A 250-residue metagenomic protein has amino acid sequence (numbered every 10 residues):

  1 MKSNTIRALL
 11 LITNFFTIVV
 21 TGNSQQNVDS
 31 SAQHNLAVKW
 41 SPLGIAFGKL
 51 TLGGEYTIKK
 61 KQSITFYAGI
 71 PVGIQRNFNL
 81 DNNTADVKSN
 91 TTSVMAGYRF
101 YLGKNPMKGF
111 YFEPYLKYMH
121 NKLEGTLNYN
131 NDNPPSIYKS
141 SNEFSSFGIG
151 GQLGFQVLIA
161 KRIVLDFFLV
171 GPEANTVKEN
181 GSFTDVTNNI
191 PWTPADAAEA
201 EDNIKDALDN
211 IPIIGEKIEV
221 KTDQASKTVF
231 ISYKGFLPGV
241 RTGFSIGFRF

Functional and structural regions predicted by a protein language model:
M1-V28, I246-F250: Bacterial Sec-dependent N-terminal signal peptides
V20-A37, A207-I211, Q224-V229: Outer-membrane beta-barrel biogenesis signature
A32-G48, S63-V72: Transmembrane beta-strand segments that form the barrel wall of outer-membrane beta-barrel proteins
L43-I45, G69-P71, Y115-M119, V170-A174 (+1 more regions): Outer-membrane beta-barrel pore domains and translocons
Y56-F167: Gram-negative (and chloroplast) outer-membrane scaffold detector with strong preference for beta-barrel transmembrane
I74-S89, H120-F144, E179-I231: Flexible, solvent-exposed loop segments that connect beta-strands
Q156-W192, T242-S245: Internal hydrophobic scaffold segments of catalytic domains
F236-F250: Outer-membrane beta-barrel "beta-signal"
